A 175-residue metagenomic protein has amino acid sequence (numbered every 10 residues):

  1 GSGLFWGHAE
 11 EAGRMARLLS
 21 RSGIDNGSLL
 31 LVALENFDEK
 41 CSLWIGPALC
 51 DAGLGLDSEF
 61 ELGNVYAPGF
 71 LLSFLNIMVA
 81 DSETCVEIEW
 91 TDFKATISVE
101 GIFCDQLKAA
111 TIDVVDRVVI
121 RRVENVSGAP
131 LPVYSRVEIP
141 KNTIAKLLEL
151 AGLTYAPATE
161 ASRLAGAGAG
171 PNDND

Functional and structural regions predicted by a protein language model:
G1-I45: Long alpha-helical, hydrophobic tracts
G1-L4, H8-A9, K94, A109 (+1 more regions): Proteins with a high burden of low-complexity, intrinsically disordered sequence enriched in S/T/G/P/A and R, requiring
E10-E11, E35, E39, E59-E61 (+8 more regions): Glutamate identity and glutamate-enriched acidic tracts
G27-L107: A glycine-rich, acidic short-motif signal
A109-D175: Extended, charged low-complexity segments that frequently continue into or abut oligomerization scaffolds
